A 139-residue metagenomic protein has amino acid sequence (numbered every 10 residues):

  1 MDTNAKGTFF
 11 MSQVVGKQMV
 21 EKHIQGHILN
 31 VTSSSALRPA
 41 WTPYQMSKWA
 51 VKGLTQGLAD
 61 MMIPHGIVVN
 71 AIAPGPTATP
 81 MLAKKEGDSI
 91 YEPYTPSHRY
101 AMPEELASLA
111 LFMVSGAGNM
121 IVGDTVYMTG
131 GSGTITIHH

Functional and structural regions predicted by a protein language model:
S12, S47, T55: Active-site helix of classical SDR
S33: Residue(s) in the substrate-gating loop at a strand-loop-helix junction that position the organic substrate next
L37, A73-K84: Short, flexible catalytic-loop segment of classical short-chain dehydrogenase/reductase
I63, V68, I121-G123: Short, small/polar-rich loop/turn modules that mediate ligand/substrate recognition or access, typified
V68-A78, V114, Y127-T129: Conserved SDR Rossmann-fold cofactor-binding beta-strand/turn motif
T95-L106: A conserved structural motif in NAD(P)-dependent oxidoreductases
L111, V122-H139: Short C-terminal tail/terminal secondary-structure segment of NAD(P)H-dependent dehydrogenase/reductase domains
